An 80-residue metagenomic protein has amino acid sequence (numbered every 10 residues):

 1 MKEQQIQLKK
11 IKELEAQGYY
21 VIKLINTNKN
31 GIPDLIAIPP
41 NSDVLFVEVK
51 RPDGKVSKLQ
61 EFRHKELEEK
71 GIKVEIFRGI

Functional and structural regions predicted by a protein language model:
M1-I80: Catalytic phosphate/metal-binding cores of nucleic-acid and nucleotide-processing enzymes, i.e., regions that mediate
